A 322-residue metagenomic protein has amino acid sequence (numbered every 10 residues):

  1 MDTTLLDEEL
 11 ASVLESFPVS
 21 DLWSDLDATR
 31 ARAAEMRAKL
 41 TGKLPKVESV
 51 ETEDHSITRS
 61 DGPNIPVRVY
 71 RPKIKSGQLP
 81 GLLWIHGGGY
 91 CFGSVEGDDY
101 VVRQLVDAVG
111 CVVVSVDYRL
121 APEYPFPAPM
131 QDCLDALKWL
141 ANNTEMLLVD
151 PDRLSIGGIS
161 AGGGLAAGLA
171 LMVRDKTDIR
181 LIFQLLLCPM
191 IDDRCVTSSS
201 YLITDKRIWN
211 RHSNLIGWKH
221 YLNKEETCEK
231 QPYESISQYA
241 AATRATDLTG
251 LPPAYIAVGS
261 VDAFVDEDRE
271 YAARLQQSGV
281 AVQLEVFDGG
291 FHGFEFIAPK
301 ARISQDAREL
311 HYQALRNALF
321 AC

Functional and structural regions predicted by a protein language model:
M1-V69, T227-P232, F320-C322: A glycine/proline-hinged amphipathic helix-loop "lid/cap" segment that gates access to hydrophobic ligand pockets
V67-Q78, T243-L248: Short beta-strand-to-loop junctions in surface cap/lid or active-site-entrance loops
Q78-G87: Short beta-strand element of the alpha/beta-hydrolase
E96-S115: Short amphipathic alpha-helix adjacent to the substrate-entry channel of hydrolases
Y124-M146, H311: Alpha/beta-hydrolase active-site loop
A141-I156, K176: Gly/Ser-rich "nucleophile elbow"/oxyanion-hole loop immediately N-terminal to the catalytic nucleophile in hydrolases
P151-D152, G168-C322: Alpha/beta hydrolase fold serine-hydrolase catalytic domain that processes acyl esters and thioesters
G158, G162, A166: Gly/Ala-rich beta-loop-alpha elbow adjacent to hydrolase catalytic centers
